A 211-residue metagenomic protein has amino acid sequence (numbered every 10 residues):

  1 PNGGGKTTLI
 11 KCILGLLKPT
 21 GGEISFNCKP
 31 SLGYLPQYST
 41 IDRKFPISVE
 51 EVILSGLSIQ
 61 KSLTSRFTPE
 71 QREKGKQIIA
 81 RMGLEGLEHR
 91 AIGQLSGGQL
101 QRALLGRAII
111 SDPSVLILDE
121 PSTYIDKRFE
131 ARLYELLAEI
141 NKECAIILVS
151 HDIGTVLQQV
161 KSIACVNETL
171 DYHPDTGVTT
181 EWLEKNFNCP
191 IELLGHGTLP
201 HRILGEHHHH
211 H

Functional and structural regions predicted by a protein language model:
L14: Helix-to-loop junction immediately C-terminal to a conserved catalytic motif
L54, T68-L87: Conserved ABC ATPase "signature" region
A91-L95, Q99: Conserved ABC ATPase signature
L105-G106, L133: Hydrophobic anchor residue at the start of the ABC signature
L116-E120: Catalytic Walker B motif of ABC-type/P-loop ATPase nucleotide-binding domains
K161-T176, L194: H-loop (His-switch) and adjacent beta-strand-loop-beta switch element of ABC-type ATPase nucleotide-binding domains
V178-H211: ABC ATPase nucleotide-binding domains
